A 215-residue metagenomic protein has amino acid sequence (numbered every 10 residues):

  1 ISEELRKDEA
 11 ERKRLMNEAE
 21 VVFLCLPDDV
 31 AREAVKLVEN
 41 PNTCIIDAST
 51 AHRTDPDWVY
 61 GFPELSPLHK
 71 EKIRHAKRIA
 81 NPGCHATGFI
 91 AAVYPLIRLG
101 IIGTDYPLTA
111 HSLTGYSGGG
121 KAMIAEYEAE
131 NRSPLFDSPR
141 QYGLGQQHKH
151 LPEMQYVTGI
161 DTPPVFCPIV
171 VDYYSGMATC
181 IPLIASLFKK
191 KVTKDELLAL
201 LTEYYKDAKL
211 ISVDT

Functional and structural regions predicted by a protein language model:
I1-K13, C25, Y106-S112, Y116-T215: C-terminal substrate-binding/catalytic lobe of Rossmann-fold NAD(P)-dependent oxidoreductases
I1-Y142: N-terminal Rossmann-like NAD(P) cofactor-binding subdomain of oxidoreductases, focused on the glycine-rich
